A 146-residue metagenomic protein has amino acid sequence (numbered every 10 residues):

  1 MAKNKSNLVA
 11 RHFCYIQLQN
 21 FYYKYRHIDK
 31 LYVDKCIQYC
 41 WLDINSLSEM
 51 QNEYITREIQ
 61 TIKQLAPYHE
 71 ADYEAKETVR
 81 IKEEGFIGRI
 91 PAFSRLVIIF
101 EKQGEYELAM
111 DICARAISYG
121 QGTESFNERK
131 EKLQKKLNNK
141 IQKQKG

Functional and structural regions predicted by a protein language model:
A2-N7, I117-G120: Solenoid-like repeat scaffolds
N7-I28, D34-Y73, G85-I99: Amphipathic alpha-helical repeat scaffolds of TPR domains
A10, I81-G88, L108, G122 (+1 more regions): Structural signature of alpha-solenoid helical repeat junctions
Q19-K24, L96-I98, M110, A114 (+2 more regions): Conserved small-residue packing positions in alpha-helical repeats and bundles
Q38-N45, Y106-E124: TPR/TPR-like (Sel1-like) alpha-helical repeat modules
L47-Y54, S118-K130: Boundary/linker segments of alpha-helical solenoid repeat arrays
I62-T78, V97-I98, K102, Q134-G146: Alpha-helical linker/edge segments of TPR/alpha-solenoid repeat scaffolds and analogous pre-/post-domain helices
